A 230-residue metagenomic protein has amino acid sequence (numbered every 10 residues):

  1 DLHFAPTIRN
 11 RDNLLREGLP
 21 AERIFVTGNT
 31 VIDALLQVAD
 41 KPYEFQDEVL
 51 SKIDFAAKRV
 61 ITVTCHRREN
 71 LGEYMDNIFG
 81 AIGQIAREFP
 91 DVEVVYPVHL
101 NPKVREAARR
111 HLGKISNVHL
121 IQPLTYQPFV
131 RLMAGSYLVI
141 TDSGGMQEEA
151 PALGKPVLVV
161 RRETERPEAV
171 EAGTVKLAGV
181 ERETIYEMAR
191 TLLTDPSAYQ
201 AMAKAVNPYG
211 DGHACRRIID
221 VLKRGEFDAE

Functional and structural regions predicted by a protein language model:
D1-Y96, N101-E230: Nucleotide-activated sugar donor-binding and catalytic core shared by glycosyltransferases and related lipid-linked
